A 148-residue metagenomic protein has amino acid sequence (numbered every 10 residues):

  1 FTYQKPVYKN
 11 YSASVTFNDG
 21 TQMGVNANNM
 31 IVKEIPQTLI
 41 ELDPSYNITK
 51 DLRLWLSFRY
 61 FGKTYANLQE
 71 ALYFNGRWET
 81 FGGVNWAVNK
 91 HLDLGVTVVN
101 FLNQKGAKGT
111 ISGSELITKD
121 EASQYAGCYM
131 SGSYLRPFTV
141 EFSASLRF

Functional and structural regions predicted by a protein language model:
F1, L42-Y46, L56, G82-W86 (+2 more regions): Residues on the lipid-exposed face of transmembrane beta-strands in outer-membrane beta-barrel proteins
F1-T64: Gram-negative outer-membrane beta-barrel transporters
Y11-Q22, G62, A71-G76, T110-D120: Flexible, surface-exposed loop regions and adjacent strand-edge segments of Gram-negative outer-membrane beta-barrel
V25-M30, A66-A71, F81, G127-G132: Extracellular loop and loop/strand-boundary signature of outer-membrane beta-barrel proteins
I31-K33, S45, Y73, N85 (+1 more regions): Residues embedded in well-ordered secondary-structure elements
E34-I40, G76-T80, R136-V140: Residues that define the transmembrane beta-barrel architecture of outer-membrane proteins
D51-R53, R77-F81, H91-D93, T139: Active-site lining segments that contact anionic ligands and/or coordinate catalytic metals
K63-T64, W86-F148: C-terminal beta-signal and adjacent terminal beta-strands/loops of Gram-negative outer-membrane beta-barrel proteins
